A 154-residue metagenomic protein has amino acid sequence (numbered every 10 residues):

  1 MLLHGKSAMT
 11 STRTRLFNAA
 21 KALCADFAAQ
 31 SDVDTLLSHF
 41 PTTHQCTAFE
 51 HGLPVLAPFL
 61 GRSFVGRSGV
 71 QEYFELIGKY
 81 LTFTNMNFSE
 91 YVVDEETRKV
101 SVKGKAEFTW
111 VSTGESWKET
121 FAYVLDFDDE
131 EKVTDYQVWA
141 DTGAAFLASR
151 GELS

Functional and structural regions predicted by a protein language model:
L2-S154: C-terminal and inter-domain tail/linker signature
